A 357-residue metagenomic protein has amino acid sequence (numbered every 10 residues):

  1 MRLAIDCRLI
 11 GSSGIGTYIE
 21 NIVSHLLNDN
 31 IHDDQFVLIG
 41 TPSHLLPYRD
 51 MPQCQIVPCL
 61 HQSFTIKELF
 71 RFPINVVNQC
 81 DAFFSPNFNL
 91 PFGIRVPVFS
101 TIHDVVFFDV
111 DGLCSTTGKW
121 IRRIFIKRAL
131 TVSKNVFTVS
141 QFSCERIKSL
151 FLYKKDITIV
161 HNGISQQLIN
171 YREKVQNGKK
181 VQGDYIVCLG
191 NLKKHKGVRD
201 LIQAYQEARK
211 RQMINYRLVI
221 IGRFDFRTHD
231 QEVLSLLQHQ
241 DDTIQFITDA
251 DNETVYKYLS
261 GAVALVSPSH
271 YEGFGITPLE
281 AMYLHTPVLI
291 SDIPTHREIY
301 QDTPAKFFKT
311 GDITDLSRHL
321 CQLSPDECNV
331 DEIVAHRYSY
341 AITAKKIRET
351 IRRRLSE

Functional and structural regions predicted by a protein language model:
M1-E357: Carbohydrate transferase catalytic cores enriched for Leloir-type hexosyltransferases
